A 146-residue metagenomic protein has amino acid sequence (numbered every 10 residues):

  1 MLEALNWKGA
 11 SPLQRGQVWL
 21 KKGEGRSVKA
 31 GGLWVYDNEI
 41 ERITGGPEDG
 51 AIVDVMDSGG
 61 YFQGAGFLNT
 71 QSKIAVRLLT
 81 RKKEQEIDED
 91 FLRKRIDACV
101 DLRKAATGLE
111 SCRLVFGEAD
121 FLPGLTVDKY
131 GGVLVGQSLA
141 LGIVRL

Functional and structural regions predicted by a protein language model:
L2-L146: RNA-binding accessory domains that recognize and position tRNA/RNA substrates
